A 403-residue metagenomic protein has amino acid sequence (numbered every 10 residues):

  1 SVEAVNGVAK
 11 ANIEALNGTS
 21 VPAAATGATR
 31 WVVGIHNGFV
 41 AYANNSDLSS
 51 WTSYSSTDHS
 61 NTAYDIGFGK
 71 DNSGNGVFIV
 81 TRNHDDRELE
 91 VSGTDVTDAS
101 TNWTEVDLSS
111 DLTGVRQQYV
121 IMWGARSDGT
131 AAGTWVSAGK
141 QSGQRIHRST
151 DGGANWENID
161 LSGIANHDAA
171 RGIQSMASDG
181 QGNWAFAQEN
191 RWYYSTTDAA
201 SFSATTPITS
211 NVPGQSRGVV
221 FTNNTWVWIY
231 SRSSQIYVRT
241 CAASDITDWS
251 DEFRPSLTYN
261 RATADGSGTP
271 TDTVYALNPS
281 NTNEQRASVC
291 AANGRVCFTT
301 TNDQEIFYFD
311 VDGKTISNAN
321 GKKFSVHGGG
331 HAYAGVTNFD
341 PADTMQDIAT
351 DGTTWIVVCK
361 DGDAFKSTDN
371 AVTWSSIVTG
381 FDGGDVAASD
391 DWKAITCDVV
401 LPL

Functional and structural regions predicted by a protein language model:
V2-E3, V8, L16-S55, F78 (+1 more regions): An edge-strand/N-cap motif at the start of beta-rich repeat modules
E3, E14, S49-T52, Y64 (+13 more regions): Conserved positions within tandem-repeat grammars
T26-V33, G74-V80, D128-S137, G182-F186 (+4 more regions): Entry beta-strands of beta-propeller and related beta-repeat scaffolds
N37-V40, H84-L89, S142-R145, E189-Y193 (+3 more regions): Loop/turn residues immediately N-terminal
Y42-N45, S92-T94, S149-T150, S195-T196 (+6 more regions): Conserved Ser/Thr-centered positions that define the repeating blades of beta-propeller domains
T52-S56, T101-S109, E157-S162, S203-T209 (+3 more regions): Beta-propeller fold detector
S60-D71, G114-R126, D168-D179, N211-T222 (+4 more regions): Repeated scaffold domains used in trafficking and secretory/extracellular systems, primarily beta-propellers
L257-T282, I316-A319, F324-F339, G383-G384: Surface-exposed intrinsically disordered loops and tails
